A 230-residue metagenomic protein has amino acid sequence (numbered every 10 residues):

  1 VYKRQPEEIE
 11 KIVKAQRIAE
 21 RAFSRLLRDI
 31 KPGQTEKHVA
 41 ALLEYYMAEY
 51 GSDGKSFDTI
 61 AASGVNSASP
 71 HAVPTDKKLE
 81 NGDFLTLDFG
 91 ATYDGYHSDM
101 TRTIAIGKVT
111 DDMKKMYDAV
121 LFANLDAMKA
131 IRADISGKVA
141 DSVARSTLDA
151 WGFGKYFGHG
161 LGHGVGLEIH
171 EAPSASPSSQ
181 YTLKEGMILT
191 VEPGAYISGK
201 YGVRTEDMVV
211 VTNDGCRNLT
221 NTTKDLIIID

Functional and structural regions predicted by a protein language model:
K3-D230: Active-site neighborhoods and metal-handling regions in enzymes and metal-associated proteins
